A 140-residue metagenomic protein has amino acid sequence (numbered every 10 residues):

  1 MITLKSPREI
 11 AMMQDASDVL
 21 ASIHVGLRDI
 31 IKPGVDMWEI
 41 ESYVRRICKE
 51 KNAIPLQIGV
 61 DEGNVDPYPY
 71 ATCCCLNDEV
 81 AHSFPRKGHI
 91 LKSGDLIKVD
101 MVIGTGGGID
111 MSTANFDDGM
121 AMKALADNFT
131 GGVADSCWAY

Functional and structural regions predicted by a protein language model:
M1-Y140: Active-site neighborhoods and metal-handling regions in enzymes and metal-associated proteins
